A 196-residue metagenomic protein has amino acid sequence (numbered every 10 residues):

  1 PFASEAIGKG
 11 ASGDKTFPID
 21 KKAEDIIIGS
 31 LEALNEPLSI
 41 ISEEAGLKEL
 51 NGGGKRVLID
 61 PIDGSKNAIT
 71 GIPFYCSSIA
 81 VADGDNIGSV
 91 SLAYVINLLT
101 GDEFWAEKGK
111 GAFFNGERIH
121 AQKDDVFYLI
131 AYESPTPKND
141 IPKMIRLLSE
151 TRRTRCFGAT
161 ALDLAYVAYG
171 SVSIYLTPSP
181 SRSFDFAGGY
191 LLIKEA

Functional and structural regions predicted by a protein language model:
P1-I62: N-terminal subdomain of lithium-sensitive/metallo-dependent phosphomonoesterases centered on the IMPase/IPPase/PAP
D20, L31, S65, N97 (+3 more regions): Residue-level signal for inorganic ion chemistry
A33-L34, Q122-A196: An extended, acidic
L38-S39, R56-V57, C76, L92-Y94 (+3 more regions): Structural motif
S39-E43, I59, A68-T70, R155-G158: General beta-strand structural signal in soluble alpha/beta enzymes
L47, I119-A121: Short, isolated positions in well-ordered beta-strands
G53-G109: DPxDG-like acidic metal-binding loop motif
